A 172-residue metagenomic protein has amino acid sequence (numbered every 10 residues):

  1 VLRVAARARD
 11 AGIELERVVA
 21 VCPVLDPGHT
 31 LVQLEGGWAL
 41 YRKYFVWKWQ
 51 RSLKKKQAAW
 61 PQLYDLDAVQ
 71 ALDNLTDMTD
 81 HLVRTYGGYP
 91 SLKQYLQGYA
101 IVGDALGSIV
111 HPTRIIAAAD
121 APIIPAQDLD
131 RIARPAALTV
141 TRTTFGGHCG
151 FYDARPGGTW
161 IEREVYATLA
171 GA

Functional and structural regions predicted by a protein language model:
V1-L2, T30, P125-Q127, Y152: Short glycine-/acidic-enriched loop or helix-start segments at secondary-structure transitions that form or flank
V1-T85: Alpha/beta-hydrolase-fold enzymes
G12-I13, L106-V110, R131-A136: Short, conserved loop/helix-junction motifs that constitute active-site signature segments in enzyme catalytic cores
V18, I115, V140-R142: Conserved beta-strand scaffold positions in the cores of enzyme catalytic domains, especially in NTP/NDP-utilizing
H81-A105: Active-site nucleophile elbow and catalytic-triad environment of alpha/beta-hydrolase enzymes
I109, I115-A117: Short beta-strand/loop motif that positions the catalytic acidic residue of the alpha/beta-hydrolase fold
A119-T139, T143: Conserved loop-alpha-helix segment in the C-terminal half of the alpha/beta-hydrolase fold that carries the catalytic
R142-A172: Catalytic active-site module of serine/aspartate enzymes centered on a nucleophile-bearing elbow/loop
